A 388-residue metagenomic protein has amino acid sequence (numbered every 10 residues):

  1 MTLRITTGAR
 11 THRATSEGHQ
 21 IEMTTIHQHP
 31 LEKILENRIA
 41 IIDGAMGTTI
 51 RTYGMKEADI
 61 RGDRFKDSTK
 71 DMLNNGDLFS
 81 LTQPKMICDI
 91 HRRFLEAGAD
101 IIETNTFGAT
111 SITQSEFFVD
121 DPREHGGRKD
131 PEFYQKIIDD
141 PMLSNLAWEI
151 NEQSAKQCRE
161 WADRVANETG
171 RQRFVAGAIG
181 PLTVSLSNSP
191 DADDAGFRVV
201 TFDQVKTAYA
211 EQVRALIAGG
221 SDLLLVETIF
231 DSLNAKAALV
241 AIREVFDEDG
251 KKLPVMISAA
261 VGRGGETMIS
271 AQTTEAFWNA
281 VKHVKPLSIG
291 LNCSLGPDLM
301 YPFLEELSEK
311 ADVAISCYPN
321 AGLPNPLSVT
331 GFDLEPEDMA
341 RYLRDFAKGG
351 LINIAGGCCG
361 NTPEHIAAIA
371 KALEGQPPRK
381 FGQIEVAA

Functional and structural regions predicted by a protein language model:
L3-I5, H12, S16-A388: Domain-level signal for soluble alpha/beta catalytic cores
